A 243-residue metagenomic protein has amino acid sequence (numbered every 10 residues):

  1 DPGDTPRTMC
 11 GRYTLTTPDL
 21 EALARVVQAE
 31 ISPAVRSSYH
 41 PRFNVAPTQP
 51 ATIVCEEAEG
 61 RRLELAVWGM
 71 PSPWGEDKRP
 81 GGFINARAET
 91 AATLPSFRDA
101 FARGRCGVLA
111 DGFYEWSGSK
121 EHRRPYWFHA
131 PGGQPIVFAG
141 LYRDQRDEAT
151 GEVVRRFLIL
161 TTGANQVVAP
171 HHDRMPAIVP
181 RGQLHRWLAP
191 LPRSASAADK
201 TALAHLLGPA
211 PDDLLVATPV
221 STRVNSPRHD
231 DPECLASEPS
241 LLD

Functional and structural regions predicted by a protein language model:
D1-D243: Short linear sequence motif anchored by a di-proline
